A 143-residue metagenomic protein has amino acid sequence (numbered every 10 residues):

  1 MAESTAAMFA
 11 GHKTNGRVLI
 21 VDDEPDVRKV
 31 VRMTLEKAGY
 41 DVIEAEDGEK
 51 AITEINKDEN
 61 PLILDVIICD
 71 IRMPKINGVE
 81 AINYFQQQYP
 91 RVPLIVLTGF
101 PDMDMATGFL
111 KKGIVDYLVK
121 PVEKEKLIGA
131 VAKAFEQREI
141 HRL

Functional and structural regions predicted by a protein language model:
M1-L19, A132-L143: Non-catalytic signal-transmission and effector/linker regions of two-component phosphorelay proteins
R28, I71-P74, T98, D102 (+1 more regions): The feature encodes the CheY-like receiver
K29-K37: Charged docking surfaces used in two-component/phosphorelay signaling
E44-V66: Acidic, metal-coordinating helix/loop segments flanking the phosphotransfer/catalytic sites of two-component signaling
E46-K50, N77-E80, T98: Acidic catalytic/metal-coordinating carboxylates
T53, V79-R91, G108: Short amphipathic alpha-helix used as the core "switch/output" element in two-component signaling
V122-A132: C-terminal output helix
